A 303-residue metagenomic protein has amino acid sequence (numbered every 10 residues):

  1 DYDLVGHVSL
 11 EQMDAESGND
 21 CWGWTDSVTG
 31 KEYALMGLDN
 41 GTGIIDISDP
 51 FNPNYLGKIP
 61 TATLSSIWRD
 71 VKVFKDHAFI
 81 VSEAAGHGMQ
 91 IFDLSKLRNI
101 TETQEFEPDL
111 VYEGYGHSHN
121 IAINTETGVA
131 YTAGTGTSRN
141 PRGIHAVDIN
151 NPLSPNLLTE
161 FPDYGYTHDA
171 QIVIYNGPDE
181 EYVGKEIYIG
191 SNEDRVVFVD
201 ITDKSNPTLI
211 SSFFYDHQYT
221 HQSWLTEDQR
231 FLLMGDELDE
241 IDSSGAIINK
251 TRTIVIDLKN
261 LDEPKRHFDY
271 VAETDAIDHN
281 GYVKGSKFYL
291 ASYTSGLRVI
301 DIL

Functional and structural regions predicted by a protein language model:
D1-L303: Feature marking well-ordered beta-strand scaffolds used for ligand recognition
